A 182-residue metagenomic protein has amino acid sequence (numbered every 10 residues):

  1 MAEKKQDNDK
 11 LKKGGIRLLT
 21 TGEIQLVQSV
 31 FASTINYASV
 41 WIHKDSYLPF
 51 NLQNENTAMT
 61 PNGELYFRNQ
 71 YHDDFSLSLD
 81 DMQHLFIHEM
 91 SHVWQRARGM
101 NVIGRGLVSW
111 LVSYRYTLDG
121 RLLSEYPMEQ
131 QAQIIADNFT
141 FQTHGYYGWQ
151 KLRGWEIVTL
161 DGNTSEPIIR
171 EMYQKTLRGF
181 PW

Functional and structural regions predicted by a protein language model:
M1, Y47-N56, T60-P61, R98-D119: Alpha-helical membrane-targeting segments
M1-K13: Short, contiguous pre-domain boundary segments
D7, L19-Q28, I35, M100-W182: Metalloprotease/metallohydrolase-associated module, dominated by Zn2+-dependent proteases
L11-P61: Auxiliary, metal-adjacent structural segments of Zn-dependent hydrolase domains
S33, L52, L65-I87, L122-S124: Short pre-active-site segment immediately N-terminal to the catalytic Zn-binding motif
D45-P49, L65, Y71-D73, S91 (+2 more regions): Short, solvent-exposed loop/turn segments at secondary-structure junctions
H84-R96: Active-site recognition of the HExxH zinc-binding catalytic motif
